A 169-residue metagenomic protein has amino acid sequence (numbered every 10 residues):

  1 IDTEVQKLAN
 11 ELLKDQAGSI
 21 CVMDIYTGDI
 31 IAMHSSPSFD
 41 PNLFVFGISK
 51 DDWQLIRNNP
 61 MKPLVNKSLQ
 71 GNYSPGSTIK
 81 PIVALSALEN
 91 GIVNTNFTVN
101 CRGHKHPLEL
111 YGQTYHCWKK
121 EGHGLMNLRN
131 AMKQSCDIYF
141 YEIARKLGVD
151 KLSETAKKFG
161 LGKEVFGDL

Functional and structural regions predicted by a protein language model:
I1-G18: Conserved, well-ordered alpha-helix/loop/beta-strand core segments that scaffold catalytic motifs
I20-I25: Short hydrophobic alpha-helical segments used for membrane anchoring or interfacial signaling
Y26-S77, I82-L169: Beta-lactam-recognizing serine transpeptidase/beta-lactamase-like catalytic domain environment
